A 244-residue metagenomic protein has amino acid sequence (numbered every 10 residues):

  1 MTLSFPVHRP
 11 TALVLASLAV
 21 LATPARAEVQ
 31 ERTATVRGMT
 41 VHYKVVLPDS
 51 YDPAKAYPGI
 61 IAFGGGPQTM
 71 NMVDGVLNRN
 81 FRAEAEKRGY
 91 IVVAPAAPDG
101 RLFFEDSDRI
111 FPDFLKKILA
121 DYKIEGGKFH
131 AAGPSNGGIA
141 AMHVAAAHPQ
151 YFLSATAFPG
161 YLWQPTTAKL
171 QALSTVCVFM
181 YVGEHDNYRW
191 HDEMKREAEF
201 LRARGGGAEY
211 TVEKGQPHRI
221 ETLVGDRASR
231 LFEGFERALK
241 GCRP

Functional and structural regions predicted by a protein language model:
M1-L13: Bacterial N-terminal signal peptides that target proteins for export
T11-A22: Bacterial N-terminal signal peptides
L21-G59, D106, P134-N136, K195-E199 (+3 more regions): A domain-start/cap signature at the N-terminus of enzymes
D49-A56, F103-N136, P149: Gly/Ser-rich "nucleophile elbow"/oxyanion-hole loop immediately N-terminal to the catalytic nucleophile in hydrolases
Y51-L102, Y188: Short substrate-entry loop that stabilizes the transition state in hydrolases
A62-P67, D99, L119-Y122, P134 (+6 more regions): Cell-envelope and extracellular/periplasmic
V76-L77, A120-D121, G127-T175: Primarily recognizes the serine-hydrolase "nucleophile elbow" in alpha/beta-hydrolase and SGNH/GDSL folds
S154, P159-F232, E236: The feature captures the conserved acid-bearing segment of alpha/beta-hydrolase catalytic domains
